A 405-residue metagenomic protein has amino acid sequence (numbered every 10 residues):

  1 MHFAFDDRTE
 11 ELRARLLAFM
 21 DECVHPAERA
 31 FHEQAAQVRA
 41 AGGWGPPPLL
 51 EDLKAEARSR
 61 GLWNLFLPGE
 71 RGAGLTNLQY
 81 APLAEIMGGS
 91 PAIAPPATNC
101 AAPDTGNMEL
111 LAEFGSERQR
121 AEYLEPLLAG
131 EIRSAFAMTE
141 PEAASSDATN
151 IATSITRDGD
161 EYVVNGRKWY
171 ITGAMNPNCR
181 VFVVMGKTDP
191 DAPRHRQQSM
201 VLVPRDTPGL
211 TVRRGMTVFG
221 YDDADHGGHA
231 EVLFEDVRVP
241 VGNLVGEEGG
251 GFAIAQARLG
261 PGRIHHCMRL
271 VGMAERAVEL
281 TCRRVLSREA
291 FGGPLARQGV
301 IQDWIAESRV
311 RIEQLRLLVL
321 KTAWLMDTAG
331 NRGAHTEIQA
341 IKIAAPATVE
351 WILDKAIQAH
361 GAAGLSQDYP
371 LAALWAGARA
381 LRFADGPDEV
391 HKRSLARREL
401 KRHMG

Functional and structural regions predicted by a protein language model:
M1-A94, C100-A102, F114-Q119, P126-E131 (+4 more regions): Alpha-helical interface subdomain recognition
N107-F114, A137, D191: Flexible, glycine-rich active-site loops centered on histidine and acidic residues that chelate a metal or position
E113-G115, T156, V184-K187, L202-P204 (+2 more regions): Short beta-strand-to-turn element immediately C-terminal to the catalytic PLP-Schiff-base lysine in fold type I
G130-T139, V184: A short, Trp-centered hydrophobic/proline-enriched beta-strand micro-motif
E142-S146, G173-P177, P190-A192, V218-G228: Short Gly/Pro-enriched turn/cap motifs at secondary-structure boundaries
N150, P208-R238: Flexible, small-/acidic-enriched active-site or ligand-binding loops
D160-E161, N165-R213: A short core secondary-structure module
D236-I254: Long, acidic (Asp/Glu-rich), low-complexity accessory segments flanking structured domains
